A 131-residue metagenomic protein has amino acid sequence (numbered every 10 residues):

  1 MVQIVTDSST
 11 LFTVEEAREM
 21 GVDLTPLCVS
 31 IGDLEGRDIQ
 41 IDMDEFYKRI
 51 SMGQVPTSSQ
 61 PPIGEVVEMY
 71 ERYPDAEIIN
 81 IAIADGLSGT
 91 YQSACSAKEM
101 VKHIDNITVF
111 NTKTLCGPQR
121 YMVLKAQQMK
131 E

Functional and structural regions predicted by a protein language model:
Q3-E65: N-terminal glycine-rich anion-binding loop in soluble enzyme alpha/beta folds
T6, N80-A84, F110-N111: Short beta-strand segments
D33-G36, E71, Q119: Short, solvent-exposed polar/charged micro-motifs at secondary-structure junctions
D42-F46, Y70, C95-M100: A short glycine/small-residue-enriched secondary-structure motif
I50-Q54, I79, I107-T108: Short amphipathic alpha-helical segments at helix-loop
E65-A94: N-terminal glycine-rich phosphate/adenylate-binding segment common to multiple enzyme folds
L87-S96, M100-E131: Active-site histidine-anchored catalytic micro-motif
